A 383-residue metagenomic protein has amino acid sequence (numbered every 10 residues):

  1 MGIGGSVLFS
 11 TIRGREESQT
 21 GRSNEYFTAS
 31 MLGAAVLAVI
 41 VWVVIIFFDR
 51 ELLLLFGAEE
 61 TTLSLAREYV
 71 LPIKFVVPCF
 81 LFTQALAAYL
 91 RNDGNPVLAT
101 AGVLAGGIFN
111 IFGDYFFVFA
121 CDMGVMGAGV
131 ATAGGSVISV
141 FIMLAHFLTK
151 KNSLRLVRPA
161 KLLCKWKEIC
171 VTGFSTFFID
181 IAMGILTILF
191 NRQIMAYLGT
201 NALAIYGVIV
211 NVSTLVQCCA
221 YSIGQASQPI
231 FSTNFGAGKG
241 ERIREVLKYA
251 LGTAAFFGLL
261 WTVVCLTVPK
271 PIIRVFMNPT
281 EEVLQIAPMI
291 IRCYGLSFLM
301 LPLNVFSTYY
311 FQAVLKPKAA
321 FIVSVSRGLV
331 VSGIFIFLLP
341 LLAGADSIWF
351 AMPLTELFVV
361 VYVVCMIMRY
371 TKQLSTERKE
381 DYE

Functional and structural regions predicted by a protein language model:
M1-V43, F80-A99, I205-V263, T267-P269 (+2 more regions): Small-residue-rich hydrophobic transmembrane alpha-helices
I40-L71, L260-E281, P288: Short membrane-interface helical motifs at transmembrane helix boundaries in multi-pass membrane transporters
L53-E60, F116-M123, G184-L215, T233 (+2 more regions): Helix-terminus/linker motif at the lipid-water interface of multi-pass membrane proteins
E60-T83, T214, E281-S307: Alpha-helical transmembrane segments of multi-pass membrane proteins
T61-L65, V125-M126, K165-T172, I194-T214 (+4 more regions): Interfacial/gating helices of multi-pass transporter permease domains
S64, T132, F141-M183, Q373-E383: Interhelical loop/hinge segments that connect adjacent transmembrane helices in multipass membrane
P72, T83, G106, G135-S139 (+3 more regions): Transmembrane helical elements of multi-pass membrane transporters/channels
V97, G107-V140, P271, L329-V361 (+1 more regions): Membrane-interface helix-loop junctions in multi-pass transport and translocation proteins
